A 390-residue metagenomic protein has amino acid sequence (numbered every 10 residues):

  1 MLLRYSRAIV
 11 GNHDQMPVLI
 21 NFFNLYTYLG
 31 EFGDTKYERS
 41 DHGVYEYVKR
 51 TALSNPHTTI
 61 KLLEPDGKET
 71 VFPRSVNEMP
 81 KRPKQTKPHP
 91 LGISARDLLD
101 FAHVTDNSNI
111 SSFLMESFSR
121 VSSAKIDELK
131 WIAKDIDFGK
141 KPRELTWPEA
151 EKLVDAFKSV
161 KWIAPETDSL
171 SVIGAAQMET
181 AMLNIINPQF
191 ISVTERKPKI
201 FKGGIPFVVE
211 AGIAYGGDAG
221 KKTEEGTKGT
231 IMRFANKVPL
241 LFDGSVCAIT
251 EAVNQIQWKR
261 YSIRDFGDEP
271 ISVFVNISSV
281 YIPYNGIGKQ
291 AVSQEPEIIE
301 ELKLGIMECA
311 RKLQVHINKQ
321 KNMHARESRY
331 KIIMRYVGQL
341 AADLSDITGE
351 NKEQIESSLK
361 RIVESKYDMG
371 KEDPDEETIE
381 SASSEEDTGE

Functional and structural regions predicted by a protein language model:
M1, Y5, V10-D14, F22-N24: Intrinsic low-complexity, disordered N-terminal segments enriched in polar/charged/small residues
I9-N12, V238, V363, K371: Intrinsically disordered, low-complexity segments enriched in polar/charged small residues
H13-D14, V209, S384-G389: Intrinsic disorder/low-complexity signal
I20, L25-A342: N-terminal assembly/transducer modules of large multi-domain enzymes, emphasizing dimerization/partner-binding
P148, D168-S169, I347-I362, P374-S381: C-terminal, charged interaction/regulatory segments at domain termini
Y330-D368: Acidic, Ser/Thr-rich low-complexity intrinsically disordered segments
Y367-E390: Acidic, low-complexity intrinsically disordered tails
